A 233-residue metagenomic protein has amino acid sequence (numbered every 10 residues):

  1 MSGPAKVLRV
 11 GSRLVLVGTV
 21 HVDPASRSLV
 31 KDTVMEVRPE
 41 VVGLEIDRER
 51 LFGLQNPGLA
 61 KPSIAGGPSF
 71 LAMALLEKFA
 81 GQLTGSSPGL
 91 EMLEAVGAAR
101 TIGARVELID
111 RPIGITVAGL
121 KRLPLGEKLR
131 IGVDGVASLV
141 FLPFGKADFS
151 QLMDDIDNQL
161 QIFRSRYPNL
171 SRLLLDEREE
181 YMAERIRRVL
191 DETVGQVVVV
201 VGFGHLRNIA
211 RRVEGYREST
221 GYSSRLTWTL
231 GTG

Functional and structural regions predicted by a protein language model:
M1-G233: Compositional signal for N-terminal targeting/processing segments
